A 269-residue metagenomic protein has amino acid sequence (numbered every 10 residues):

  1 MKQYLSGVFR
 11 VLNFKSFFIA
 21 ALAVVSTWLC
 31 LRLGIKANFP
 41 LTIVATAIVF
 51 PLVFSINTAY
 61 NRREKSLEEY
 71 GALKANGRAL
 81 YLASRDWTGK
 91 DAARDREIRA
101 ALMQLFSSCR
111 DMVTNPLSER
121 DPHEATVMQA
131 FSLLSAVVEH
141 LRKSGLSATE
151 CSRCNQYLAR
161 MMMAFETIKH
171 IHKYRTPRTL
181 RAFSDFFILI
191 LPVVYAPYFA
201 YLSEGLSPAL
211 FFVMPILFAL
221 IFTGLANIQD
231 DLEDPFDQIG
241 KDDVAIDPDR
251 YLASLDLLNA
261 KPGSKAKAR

Functional and structural regions predicted by a protein language model:
M1-G71, K90, E204-P208, A226-N227 (+2 more regions): N-terminal juxtamembrane/topogenic regions of multi-pass membrane proteins
Y4, F9, R32, P122-H123 (+1 more regions): Solvent-exposed interaction patches of small proteins and small membrane subunits
K15-I19, Y157, T167-G205: Transmembrane alpha-helical segments and their cytosolic interface motifs in multi-pass membrane proteins
F18-S26, V44, F187-V194, V213-L217 (+1 more regions): Lipid-exposed faces of alpha-helical membrane segments in multi-pass integral membrane proteins
Y60, I168, L232: Residue-level signature of catalytic and energy-coupling elements of molecular machines, predominantly ATP/GTP-dependent
L80-L180: Structured inter-helical modules in multipass membrane proteins
K173, L191-K241, I246: Membrane-proximal, solvent-exposed terminal domains/tails of membrane-associated proteins
